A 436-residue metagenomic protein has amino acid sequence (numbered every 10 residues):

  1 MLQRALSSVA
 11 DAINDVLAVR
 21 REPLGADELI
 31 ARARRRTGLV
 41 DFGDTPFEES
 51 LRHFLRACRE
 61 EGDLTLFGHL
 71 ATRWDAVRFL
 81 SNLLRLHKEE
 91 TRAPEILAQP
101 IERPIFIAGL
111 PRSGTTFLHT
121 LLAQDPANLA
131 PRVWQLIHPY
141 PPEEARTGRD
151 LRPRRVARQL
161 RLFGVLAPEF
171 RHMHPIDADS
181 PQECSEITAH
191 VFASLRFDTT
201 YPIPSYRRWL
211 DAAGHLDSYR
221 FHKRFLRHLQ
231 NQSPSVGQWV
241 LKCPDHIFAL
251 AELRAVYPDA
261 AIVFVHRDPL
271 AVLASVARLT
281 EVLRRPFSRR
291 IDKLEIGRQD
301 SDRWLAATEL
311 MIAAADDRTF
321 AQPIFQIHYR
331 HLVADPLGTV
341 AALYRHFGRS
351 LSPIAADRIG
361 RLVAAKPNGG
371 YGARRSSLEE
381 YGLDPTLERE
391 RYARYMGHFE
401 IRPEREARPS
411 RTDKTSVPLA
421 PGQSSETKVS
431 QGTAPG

Functional and structural regions predicted by a protein language model:
M1-K88, Y201-R220, L226, Q230-S233 (+2 more regions): PAPS-dependent sulfotransferases, especially Golgi type II membrane carbohydrate sulfotransferases
K88-A98: Pre-Walker A adenine-sensing motif
E102-I105: Pre-Walker A (Motif I) flank of P-loop NTPase domains
I107-D125: Glycine-rich phosphate-binding P-loop
Q124-W134: Post-Walker A helix-loop "phosphate-sensing" segment adjacent to the P-loop in P-loop NTPases
L136-W239: PAPS-dependent sulfation machinery
N231, S235-D259: Flexible, glycine/threonine-enriched loop-and-boundary segments that flank and lead into catalytic domains of large
L253-R278: Conserved phosphate-donor/acceptor-positioning beta-strand/loop module used by diverse small-molecule
